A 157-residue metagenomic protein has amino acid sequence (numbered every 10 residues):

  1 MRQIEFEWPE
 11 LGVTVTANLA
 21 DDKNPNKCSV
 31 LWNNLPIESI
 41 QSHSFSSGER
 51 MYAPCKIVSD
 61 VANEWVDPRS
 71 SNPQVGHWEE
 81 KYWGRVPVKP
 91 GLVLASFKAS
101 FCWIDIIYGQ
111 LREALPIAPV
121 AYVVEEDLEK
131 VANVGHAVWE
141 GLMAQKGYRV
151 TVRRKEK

Functional and structural regions predicted by a protein language model:
R2-I4, K157: Helix-rich terminal scaffold detector
I4-G12: Generic extreme N-terminal start-of-chain segments
P9, A17-K157: Glycine-rich active-site loops that engage anionic ligands at enzyme catalytic sites
